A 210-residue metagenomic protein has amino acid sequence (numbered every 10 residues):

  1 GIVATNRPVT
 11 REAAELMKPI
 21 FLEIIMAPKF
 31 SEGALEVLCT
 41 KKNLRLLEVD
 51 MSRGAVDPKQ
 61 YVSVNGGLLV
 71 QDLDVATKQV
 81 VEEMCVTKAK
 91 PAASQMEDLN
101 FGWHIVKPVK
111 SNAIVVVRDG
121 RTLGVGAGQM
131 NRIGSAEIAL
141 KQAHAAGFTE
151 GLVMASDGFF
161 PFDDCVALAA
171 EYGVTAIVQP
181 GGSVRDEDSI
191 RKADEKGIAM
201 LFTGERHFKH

Functional and structural regions predicted by a protein language model:
G1-H210: ATP-dependent carboxylate/acyl-activation modules
